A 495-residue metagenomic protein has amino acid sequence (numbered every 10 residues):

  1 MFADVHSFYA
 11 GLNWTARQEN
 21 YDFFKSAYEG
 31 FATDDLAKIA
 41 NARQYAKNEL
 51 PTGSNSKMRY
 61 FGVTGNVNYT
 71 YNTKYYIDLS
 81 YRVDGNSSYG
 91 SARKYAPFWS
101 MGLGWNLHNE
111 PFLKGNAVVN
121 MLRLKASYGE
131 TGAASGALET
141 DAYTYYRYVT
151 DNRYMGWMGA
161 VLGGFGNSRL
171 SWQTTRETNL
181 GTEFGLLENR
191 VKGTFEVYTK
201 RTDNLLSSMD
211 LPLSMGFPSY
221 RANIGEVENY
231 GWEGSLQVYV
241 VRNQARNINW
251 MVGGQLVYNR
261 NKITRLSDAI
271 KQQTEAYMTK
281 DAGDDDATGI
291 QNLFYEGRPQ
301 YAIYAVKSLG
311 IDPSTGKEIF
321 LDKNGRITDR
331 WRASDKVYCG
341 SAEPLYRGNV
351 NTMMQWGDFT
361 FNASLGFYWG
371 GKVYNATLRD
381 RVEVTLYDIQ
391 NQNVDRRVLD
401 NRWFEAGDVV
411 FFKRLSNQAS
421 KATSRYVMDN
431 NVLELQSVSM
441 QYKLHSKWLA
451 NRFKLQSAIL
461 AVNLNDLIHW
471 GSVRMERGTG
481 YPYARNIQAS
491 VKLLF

Functional and structural regions predicted by a protein language model:
M1-T288, A422-F495: Extracellular/periplasmic, surface-exposed regions of secreted and cell-surface proteins
F24, D35-S56, V149-G163, K280-C339 (+1 more regions): Flexible glycine-rich, low-complexity coil/linker segments exposed to the extracellular/periplasmic environment
N86, Y368-L460, L464: Extracytoplasmic gating/loop element in the C-terminal half of outer-membrane beta-barrel translocons and assembly
G225-P344, Q355, Y368-G371, N375-T377: Gram-negative outer-membrane beta-barrel transporters
